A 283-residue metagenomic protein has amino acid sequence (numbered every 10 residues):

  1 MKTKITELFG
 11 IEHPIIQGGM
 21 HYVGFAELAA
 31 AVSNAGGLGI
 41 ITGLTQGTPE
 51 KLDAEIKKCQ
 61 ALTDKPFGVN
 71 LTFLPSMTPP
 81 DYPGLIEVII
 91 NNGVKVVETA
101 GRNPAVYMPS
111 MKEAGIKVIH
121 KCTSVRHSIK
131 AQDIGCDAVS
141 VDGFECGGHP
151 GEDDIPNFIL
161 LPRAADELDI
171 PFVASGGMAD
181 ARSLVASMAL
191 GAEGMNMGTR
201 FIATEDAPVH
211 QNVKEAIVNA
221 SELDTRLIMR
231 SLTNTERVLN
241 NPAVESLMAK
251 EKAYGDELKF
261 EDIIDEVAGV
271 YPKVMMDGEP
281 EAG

Functional and structural regions predicted by a protein language model:
M1-P171: Active-site entrance/lid segments in N-terminal catalytic domains of soluble metabolic enzymes
G151-V173, A179-G283: Conserved active-site-proximal phosphate/metal-binding subdomains
